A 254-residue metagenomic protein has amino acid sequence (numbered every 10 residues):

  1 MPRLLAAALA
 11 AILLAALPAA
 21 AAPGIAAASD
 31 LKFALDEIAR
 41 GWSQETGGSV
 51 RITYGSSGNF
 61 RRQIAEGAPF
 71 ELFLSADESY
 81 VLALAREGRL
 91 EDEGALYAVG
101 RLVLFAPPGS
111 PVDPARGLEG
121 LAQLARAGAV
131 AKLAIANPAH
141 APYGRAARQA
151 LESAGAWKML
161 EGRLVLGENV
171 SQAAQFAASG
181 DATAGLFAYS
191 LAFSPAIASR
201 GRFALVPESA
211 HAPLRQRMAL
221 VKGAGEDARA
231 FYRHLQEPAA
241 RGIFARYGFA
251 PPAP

Functional and structural regions predicted by a protein language model:
M1-L4: Positively charged n-region of N-terminal signal peptides that target proteins for export
A6-A16: Bacterial N-terminal signal peptides
L17-A21: Sec/Tat signal peptide C-region and signal peptidase I cleavage site
A22-Y54, G58-A68, D77-E78, L82-G88 (+2 more regions): Exported/periplasmic ABC-transporter solute-binding proteins
L74: Short active-site segment of divalent metal-dependent hydrolases/proteases that encodes the spacing between
